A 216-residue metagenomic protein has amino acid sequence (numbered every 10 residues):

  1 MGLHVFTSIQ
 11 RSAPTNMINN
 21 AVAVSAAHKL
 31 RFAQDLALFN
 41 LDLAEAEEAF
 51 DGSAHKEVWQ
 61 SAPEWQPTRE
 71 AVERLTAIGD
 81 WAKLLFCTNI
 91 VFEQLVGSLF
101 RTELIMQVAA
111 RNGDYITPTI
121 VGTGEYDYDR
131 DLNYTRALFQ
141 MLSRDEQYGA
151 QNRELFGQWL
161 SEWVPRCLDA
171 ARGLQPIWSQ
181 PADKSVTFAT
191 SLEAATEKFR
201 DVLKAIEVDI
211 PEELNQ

Functional and structural regions predicted by a protein language model:
M1-A13, G79-Q107: Alpha-helical bundle segments that constitute or directly flank the non-heme di-iron/ferroxidase center
M1-A62: Long, hydrophobic, well-ordered secondary-structure blocks that form the structural core and pocket-lining surfaces
N16, N20-A23, D80-V91, Y115-G122 (+1 more regions): Short, solvent-exposed segments of well-ordered alpha helices
A21, S25, K29, T119-G124 (+1 more regions): Extended, well-ordered alpha-helical scaffold segments
L43-A46, I78, D145, I177 (+1 more regions): Surface-exposed polar/charged interaction patches
F50-I90, A110, G149-R153: Acidic/His metal-coordination segments adjacent to aromatic residues that form catalytic metal sites in metalloenzymes
Q94, S161-Q216: C-terminal accessory extensions/subdomains outside the catalytic/core fold
Q94-S179: Long, repeat-rich segments with strong aromatic
